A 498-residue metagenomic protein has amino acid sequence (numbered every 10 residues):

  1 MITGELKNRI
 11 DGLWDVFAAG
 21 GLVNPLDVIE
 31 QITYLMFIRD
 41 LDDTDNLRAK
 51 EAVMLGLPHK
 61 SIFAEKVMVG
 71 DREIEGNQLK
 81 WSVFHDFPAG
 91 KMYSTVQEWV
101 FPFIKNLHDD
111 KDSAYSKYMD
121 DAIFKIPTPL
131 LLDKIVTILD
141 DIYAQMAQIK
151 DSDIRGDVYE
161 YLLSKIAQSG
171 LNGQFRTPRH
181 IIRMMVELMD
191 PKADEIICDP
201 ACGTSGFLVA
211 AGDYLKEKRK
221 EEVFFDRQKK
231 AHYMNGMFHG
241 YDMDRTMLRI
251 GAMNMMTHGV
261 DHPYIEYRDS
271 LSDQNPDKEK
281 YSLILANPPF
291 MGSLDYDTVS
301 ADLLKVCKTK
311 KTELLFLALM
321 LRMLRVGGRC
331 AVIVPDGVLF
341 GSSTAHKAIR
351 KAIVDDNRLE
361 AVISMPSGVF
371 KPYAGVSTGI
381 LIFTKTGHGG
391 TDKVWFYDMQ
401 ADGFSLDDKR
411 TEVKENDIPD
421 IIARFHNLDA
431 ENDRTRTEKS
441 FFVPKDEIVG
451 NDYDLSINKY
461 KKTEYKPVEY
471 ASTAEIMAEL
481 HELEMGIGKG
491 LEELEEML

Functional and structural regions predicted by a protein language model:
M1-A193, Y264-N275, S364-G368, G390-S405 (+1 more regions): Non-catalytic, mostly N-terminal accessory regions of nucleic-acid modification and defense proteins
D11, T137, A231, D261-I265 (+4 more regions): Short acidic (Asp/Glu) and glycine-rich catalytic loops that position anionic groups and cofactors
V28, I32, M243-I250, I265 (+1 more regions): Conserved Class I SAM-dependent methyltransferase catalytic core
R39-D45, I166, L215, R219 (+2 more regions): A generic secondary-structure signal for well-formed alpha-helical elements
D42, T204, R245-T246, S272 (+5 more regions): Conserved nucleotide-binding/hydrolysis micro-motifs of P-loop NTPases
N172-A286, M291-S293, S300-D302, K310 (+3 more regions): Conserved S-adenosyl-L-methionine
M256, P289, R325, R329 (+10 more regions): Hydrophobic alpha-helix feature that most strongly marks membrane-spanning transmembrane helices and their immediate
R358-L359, K371-I421: C-terminal, active-site-flanking charged/polar segments
